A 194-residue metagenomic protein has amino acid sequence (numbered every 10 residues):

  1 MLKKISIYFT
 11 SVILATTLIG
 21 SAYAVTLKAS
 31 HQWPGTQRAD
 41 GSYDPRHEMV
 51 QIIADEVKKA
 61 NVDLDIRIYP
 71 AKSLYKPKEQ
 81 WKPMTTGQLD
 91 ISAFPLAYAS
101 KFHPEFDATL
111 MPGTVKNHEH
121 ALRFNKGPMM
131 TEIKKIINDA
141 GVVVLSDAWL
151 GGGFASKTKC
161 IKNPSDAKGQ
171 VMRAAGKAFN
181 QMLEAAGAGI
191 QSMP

Functional and structural regions predicted by a protein language model:
M1-V12: Bacterial N-terminal signal peptides that target proteins for export
T17-A24: Sec/Tat signal peptide C-region and signal peptidase I cleavage site
A24-T26, K58, D63-R67: Ser/Thr- (and often Asn-) enriched beta-sheet segments in non-cytosolic proteins
K28-V50, A71-Y75: Extracytoplasmic "Venus flytrap"
Q51-D55, D63, T85, D90 (+1 more regions): Contiguous mixed-secondary-structure segments that line small-molecule binding/active-site clefts of soluble domains
I66-A71, P95: Surface-exposed patches in mature extracellular/periplasmic domains of secreted proteins
P77-W81: Short, hydrophobic alpha-helical packing/hinge segments within bilobed ligand-binding/sensory domains
